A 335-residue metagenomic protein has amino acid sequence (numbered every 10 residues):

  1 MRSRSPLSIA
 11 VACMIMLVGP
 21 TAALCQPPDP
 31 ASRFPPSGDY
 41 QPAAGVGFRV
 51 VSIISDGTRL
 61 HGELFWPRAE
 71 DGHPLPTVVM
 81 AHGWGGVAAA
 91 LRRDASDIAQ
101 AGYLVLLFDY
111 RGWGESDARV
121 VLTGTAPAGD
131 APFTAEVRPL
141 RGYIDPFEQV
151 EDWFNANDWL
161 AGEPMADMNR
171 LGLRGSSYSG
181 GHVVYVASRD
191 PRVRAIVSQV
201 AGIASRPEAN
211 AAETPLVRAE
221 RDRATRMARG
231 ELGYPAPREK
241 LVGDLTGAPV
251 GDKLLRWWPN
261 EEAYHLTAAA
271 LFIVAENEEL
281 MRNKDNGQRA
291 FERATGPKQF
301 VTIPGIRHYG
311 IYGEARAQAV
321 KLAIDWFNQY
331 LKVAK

Functional and structural regions predicted by a protein language model:
A10-G19: Bacterial N-terminal signal peptides
D29-H73: N-terminal cap/lid segment of alpha/beta-hydrolase-fold proteins
D71-P74, G83-E115, L280: Short substrate-entry loop that stabilizes the transition state in hydrolases
V78-M80, V105, F300: Hydrophobic beta-strand anchors of alpha/beta hydrolase catalytic cores
A126-P164: Alpha/beta-hydrolase active-site loop
F154-R226: Primarily recognizes the serine-hydrolase "nucleophile elbow" in alpha/beta-hydrolase and SGNH/GDSL folds
Y234-I306, K321: Serine-hydrolase catalytic core
I306-A317: Catalytic histidine-centered segment of alpha/beta-hydrolase-like enzymes
